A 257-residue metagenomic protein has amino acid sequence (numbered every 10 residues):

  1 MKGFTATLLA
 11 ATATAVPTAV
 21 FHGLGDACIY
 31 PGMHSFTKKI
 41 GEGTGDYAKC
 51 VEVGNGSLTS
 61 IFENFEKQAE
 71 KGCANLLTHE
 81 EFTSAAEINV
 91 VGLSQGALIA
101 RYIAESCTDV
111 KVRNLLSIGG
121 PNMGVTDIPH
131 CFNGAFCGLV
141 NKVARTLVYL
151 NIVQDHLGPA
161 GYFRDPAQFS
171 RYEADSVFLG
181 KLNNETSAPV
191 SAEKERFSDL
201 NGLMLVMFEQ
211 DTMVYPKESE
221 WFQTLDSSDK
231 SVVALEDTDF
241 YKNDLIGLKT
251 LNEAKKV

Functional and structural regions predicted by a protein language model:
M1-A15: Fungal secretory targeting signals
A15-G54: Short, surface-exposed "cap/lid" segments of acyl-processing enzymes
H22, E66-S170: Serine-dependent carboxylesterase/thioesterase catalytic core of lipase-like alpha/beta-hydrolase/SGNH enzymes
G23-A27, N55-L58, Q95-L98, G120-G124 (+1 more regions): Solvent-exposed loop/turn segments at secondary-structure junctions within structured extracellular/periplasmic domains
G32, T126-C131, Y215-S219: Short aromatic-enriched loop/helix-cap "lid" or pocket-rim segments at secondary-structure transitions that line
S57-Q68: Catalytic nucleophile-loop/oxyanion-hole region of alpha/beta-hydrolase and closely related hydrolase-like folds
V153-E218: Serine-hydrolase catalytic core
A192-V257: C-terminal catalytic-base region of ester-bond hydrolases, centering on the histidine of the charge-relay
